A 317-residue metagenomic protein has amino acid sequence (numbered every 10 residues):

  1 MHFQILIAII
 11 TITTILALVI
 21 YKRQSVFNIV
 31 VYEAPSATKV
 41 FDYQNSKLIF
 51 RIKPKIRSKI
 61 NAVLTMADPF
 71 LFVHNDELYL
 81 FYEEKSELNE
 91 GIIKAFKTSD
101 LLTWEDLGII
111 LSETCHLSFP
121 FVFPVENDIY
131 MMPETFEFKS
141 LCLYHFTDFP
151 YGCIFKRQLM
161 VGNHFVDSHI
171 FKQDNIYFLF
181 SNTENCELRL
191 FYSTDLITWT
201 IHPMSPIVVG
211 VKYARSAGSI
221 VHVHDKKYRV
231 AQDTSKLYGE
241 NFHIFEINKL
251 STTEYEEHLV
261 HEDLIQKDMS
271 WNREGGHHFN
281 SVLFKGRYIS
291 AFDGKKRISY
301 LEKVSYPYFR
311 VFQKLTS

Functional and structural regions predicted by a protein language model:
H2-S317: Carbohydrate-active catalytic/glycan-binding domains of CAZyme proteins, especially the secreted or lumenal ectodomains
